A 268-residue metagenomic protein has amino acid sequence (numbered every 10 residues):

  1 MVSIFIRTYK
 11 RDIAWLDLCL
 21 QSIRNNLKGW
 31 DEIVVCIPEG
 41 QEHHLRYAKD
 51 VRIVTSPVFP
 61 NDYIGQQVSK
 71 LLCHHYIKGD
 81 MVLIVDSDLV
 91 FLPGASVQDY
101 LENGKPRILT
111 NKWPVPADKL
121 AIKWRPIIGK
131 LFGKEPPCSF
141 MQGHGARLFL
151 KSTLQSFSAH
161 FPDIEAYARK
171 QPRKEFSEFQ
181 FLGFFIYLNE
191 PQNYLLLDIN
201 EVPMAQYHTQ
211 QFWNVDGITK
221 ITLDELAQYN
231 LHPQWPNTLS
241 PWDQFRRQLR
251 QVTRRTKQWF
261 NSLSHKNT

Functional and structural regions predicted by a protein language model:
M1, L120-L148, K220-T268: Membrane-proximal basic amphipathic "stem/tether" segments
M1-L18: N-proximal low-complexity "stem/linker" segments adjacent to membrane-targeting elements
Q21-W30: Short, acidic, metal-binding catalytic loop of nucleotide-sugar glycosyltransferases
P38-Y76: Active-site-proximal specificity loops/subdomain of glycosyltransferases
V82: Short aromatic/hydrophobic "clamp" motif used to bind/position activated sugar donors
D86-V90: The conserved acidic donor/metal-binding loop of glycosyltransferases
F91-W124: Conserved donor-nucleotide/metal-binding helix-loop-beta segment in metal-dependent transferases, i.e., the alpha-helix
E135-V215: Catalytic core and acceptor-binding pocket of nucleotide-sugar-dependent glycosyltransferases
